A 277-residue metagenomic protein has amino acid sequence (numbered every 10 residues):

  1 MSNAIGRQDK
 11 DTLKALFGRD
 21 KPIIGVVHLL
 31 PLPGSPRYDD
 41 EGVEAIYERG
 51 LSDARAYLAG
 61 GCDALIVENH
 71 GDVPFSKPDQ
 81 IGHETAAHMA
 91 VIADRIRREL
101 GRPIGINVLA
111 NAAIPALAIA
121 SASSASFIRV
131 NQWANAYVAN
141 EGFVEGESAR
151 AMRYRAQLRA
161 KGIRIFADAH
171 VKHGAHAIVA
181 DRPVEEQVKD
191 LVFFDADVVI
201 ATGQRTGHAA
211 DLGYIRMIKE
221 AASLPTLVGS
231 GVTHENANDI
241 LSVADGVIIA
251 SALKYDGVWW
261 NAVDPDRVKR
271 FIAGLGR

Functional and structural regions predicted by a protein language model:
S2-I5, F75: Glycan-processing catalytic domains of CAZymes
A4-Q8, V228-S230: Short gly/ser/thr-rich secondary-structure transition/capping motifs
G6-V27: N-terminal basic/disordered segments at the start of proteins
I24, L29-D79, E84-P103, N111-L224 (+5 more regions): Alpha/beta enzyme core
G276-R277: Generic C-terminal helix-cap and adjacent flexible tail
